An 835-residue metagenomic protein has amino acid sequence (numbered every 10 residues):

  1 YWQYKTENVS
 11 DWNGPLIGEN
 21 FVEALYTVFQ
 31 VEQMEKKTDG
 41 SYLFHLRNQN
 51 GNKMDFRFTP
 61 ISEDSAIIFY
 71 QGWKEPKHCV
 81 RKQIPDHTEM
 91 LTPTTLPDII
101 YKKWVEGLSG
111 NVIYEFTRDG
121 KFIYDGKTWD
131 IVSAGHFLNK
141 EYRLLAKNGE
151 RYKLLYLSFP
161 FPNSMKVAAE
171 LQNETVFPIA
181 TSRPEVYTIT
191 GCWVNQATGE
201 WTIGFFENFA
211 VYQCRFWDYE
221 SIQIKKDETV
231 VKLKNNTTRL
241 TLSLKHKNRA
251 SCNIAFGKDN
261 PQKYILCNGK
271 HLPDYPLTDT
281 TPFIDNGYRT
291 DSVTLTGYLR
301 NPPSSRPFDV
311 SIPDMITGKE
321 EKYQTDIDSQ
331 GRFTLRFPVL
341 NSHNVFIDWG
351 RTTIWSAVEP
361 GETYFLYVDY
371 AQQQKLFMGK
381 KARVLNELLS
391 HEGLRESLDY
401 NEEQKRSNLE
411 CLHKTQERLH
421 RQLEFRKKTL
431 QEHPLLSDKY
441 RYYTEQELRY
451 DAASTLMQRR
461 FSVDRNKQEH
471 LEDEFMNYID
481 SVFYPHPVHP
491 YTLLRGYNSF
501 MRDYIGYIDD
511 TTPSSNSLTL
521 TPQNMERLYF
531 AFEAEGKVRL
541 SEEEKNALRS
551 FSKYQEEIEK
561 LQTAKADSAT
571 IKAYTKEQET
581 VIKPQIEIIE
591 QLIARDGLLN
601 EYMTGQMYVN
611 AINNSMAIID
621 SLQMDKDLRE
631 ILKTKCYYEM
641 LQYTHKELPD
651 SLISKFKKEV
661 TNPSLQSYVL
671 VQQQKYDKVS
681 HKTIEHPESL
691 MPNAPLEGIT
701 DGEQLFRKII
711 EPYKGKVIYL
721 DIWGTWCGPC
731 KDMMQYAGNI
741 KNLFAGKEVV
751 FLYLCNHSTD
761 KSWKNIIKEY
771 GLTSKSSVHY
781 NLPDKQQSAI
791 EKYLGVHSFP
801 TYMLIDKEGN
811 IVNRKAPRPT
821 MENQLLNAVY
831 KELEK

Functional and structural regions predicted by a protein language model:
Y4-Q49, E106-E150, Q196-V230, N235: N-terminal glycine/threonine-rich, aromatic-flanked beta-hairpin/loop signature
K5-E7, L108-G110, V194-G199, G287-P307 (+1 more regions): Structural motif
S41-P97, G107-L108, N139-I189, T229-P282: Beta-sheet ligand-binding and adhesion/scaffold domains
A180-Y187, D218-K439: A non-transmembrane, solvent-exposed segment enriched in polar/low-complexity residues
Y370-I709: Oxidative protein folding and maturation machinery
N610, I767-F799, M803-K807: Short, internal strand/loop/helix patches that form the active-site neighborhood or redox-interaction surface
K714, I722-N739, N756-S758: Conserved redox-active cysteine motifs that mediate thiol-disulfide chemistry, especially di-cysteine Cys-X(1-2)-Cys
H797-T801, K807-K835: Non-catalytic, surface beta->alpha helical segment in thiol-disulfide oxidoreductase systems
